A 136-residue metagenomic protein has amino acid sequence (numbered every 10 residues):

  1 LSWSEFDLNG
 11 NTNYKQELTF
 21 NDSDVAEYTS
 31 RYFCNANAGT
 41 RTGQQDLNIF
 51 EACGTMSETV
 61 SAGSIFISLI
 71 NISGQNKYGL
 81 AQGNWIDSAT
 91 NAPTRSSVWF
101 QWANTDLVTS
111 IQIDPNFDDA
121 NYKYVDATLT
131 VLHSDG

Functional and structural regions predicted by a protein language model:
L1-G136: Surface-exposed molecular-recognition determinants
